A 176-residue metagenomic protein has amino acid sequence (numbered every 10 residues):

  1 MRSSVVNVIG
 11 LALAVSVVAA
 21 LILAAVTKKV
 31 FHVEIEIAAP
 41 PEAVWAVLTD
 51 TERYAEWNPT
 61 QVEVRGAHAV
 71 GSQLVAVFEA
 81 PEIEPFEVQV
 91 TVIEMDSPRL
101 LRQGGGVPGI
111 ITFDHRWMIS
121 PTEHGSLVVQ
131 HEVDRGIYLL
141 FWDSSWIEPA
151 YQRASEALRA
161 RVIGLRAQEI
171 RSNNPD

Functional and structural regions predicted by a protein language model:
R2-A69: Hydrophobic ligand-binding cavity/cleft-lining segments
K28, I83-P85, P108-I110: Glycine-centered tight beta-turn/hairpin loop motif at sheet-sheet or coil-to-beta transitions
V33, E87-E94, F113-P121: Hydrophobic/aromatic beta-strand elements that line small-molecule binding cavities or substrate pockets in beta-rich
A38-E42, H68-V70, I93-P98, M118-L127: A short, structured loop/turn motif at beta-sheet edges
P41, W45-T51, G71, Q89 (+3 more regions): Extracytoplasmic/secreted envelope proteins and their assembly/folding machinery, especially bacterial periplasmic
E52-E87, I93-L100: Short beta-edge strand/loop motif at the mouth of beta-sheet-based domains
G104-A160: Beta-strand/loop substructures that line and gate deep hydrophobic ligand-binding cavities in soluble
A160-D176: Short, highly charged C-terminal tails/helix-capping segments
